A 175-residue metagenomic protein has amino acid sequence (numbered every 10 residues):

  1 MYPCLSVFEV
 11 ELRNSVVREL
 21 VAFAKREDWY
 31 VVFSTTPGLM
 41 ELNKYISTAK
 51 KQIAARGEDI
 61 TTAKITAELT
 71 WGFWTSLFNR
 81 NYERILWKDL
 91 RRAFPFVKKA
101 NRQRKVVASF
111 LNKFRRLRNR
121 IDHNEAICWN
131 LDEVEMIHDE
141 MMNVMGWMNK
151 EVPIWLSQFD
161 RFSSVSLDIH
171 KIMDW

Functional and structural regions predicted by a protein language model:
M1-W175: Amphipathic alpha-helical interface elements
